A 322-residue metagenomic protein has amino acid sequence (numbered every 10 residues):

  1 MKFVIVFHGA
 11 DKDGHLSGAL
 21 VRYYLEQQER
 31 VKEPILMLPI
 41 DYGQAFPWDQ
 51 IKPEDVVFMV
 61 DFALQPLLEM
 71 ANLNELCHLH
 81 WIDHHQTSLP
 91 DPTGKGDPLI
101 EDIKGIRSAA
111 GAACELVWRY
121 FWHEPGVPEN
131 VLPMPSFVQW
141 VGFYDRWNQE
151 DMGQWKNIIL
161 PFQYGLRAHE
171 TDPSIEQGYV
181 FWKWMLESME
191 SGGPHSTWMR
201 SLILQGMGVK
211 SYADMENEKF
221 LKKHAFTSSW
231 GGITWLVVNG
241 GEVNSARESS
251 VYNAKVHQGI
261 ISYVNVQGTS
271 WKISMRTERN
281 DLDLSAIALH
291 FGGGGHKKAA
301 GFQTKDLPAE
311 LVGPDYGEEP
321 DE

Functional and structural regions predicted by a protein language model:
M1-I159, D214-E322: Replace "Mg2+/Mn2+-dependent" with "divalent metal-dependent
V138, G142-A225: Hydrophobic, aromatic-enriched interface-forming segments
